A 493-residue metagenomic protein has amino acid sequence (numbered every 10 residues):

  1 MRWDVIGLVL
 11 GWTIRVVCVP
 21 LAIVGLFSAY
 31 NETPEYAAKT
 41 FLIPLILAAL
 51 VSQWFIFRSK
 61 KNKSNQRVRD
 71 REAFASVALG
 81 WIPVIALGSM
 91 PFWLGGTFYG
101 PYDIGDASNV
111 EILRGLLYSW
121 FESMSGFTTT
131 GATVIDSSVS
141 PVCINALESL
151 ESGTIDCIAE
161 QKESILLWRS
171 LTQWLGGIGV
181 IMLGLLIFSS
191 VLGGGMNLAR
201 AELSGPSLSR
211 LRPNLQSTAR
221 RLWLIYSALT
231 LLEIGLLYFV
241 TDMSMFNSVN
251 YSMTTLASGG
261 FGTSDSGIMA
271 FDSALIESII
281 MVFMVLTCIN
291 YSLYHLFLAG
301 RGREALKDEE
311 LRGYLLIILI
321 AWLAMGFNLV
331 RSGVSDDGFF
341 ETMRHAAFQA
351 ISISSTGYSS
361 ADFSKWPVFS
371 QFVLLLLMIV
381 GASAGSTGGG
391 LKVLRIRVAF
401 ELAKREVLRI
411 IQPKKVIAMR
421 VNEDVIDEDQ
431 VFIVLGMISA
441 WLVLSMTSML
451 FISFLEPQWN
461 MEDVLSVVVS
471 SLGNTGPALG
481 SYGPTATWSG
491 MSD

Functional and structural regions predicted by a protein language model:
M1-D493: Membrane-proximal intracellular helices of multi-pass ion channels
